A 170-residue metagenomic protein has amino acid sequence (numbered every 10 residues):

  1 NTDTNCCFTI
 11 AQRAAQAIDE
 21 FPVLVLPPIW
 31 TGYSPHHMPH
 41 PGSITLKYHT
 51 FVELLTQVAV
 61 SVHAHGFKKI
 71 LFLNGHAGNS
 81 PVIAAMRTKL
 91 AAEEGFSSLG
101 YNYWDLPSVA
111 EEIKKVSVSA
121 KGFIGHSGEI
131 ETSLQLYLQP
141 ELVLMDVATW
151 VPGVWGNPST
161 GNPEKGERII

Functional and structural regions predicted by a protein language model:
N1-L71, G75-I170: Extended, histidine- and acidic-residue-enriched regions that form the cofactor-binding/catalytic faces
